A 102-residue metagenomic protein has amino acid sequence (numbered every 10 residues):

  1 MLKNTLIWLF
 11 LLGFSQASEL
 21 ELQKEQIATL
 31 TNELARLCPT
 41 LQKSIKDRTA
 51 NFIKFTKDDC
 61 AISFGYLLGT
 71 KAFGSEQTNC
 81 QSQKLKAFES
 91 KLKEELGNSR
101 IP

Functional and structural regions predicted by a protein language model:
N4-G13: Sec-dependent N-terminal signal peptides
A17-P102: N-terminal alpha-helical modules
